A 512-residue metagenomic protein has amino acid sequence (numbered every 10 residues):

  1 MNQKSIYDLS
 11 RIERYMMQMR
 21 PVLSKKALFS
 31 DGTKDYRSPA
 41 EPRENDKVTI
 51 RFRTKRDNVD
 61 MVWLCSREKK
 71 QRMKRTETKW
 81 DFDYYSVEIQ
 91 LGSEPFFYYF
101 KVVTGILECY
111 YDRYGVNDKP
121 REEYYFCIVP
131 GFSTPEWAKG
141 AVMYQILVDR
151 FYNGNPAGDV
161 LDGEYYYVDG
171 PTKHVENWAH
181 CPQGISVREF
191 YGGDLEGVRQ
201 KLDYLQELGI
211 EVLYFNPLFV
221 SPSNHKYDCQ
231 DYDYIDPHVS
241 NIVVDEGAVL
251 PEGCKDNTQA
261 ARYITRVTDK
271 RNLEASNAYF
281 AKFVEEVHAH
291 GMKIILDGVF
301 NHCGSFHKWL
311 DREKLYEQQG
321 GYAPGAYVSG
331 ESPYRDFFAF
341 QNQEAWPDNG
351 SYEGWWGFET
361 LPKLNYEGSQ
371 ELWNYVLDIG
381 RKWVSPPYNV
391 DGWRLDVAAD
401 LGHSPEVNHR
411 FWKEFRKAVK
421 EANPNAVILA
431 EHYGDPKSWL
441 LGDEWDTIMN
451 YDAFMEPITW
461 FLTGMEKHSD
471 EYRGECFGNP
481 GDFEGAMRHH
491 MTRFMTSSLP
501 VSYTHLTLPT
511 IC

Functional and structural regions predicted by a protein language model:
M1-G140, Y144-Q145: Glycan-association/targeting regions that enable binding to alpha-glucans and other polysaccharides
T54-R56, I89-S93, T104, L147-Y152 (+7 more regions): Short, flexible loop/turn elements at secondary-structure junctions
G131-E136, G140, R199-G209, V284 (+1 more regions): Short amphipathic alpha-helices and their capping/turn segments at secondary-structure boundaries
V142-Y144, L213, I294-L296, W393 (+1 more regions): Hydrophobic faces of well-ordered beta-strands that scaffold small-molecule active sites in alpha/beta enzyme cores
V148-E211, P217-P387, F415, E421 (+2 more regions): Substrate-binding/active-site clefts of carbohydrate-active enzymes
F306, W412, R416-K417, N425-L506: Conserved alpha/beta catalytic core and glycan-binding cleft of carbohydrate-active enzymes
I379-V384, V390-V419, P436-F454: Conserved N-terminal glycine/acidic-rich loop preference
T507-C512: A short, hydrophobic C-terminal helix/tail in secreted or cell-surface proteins
